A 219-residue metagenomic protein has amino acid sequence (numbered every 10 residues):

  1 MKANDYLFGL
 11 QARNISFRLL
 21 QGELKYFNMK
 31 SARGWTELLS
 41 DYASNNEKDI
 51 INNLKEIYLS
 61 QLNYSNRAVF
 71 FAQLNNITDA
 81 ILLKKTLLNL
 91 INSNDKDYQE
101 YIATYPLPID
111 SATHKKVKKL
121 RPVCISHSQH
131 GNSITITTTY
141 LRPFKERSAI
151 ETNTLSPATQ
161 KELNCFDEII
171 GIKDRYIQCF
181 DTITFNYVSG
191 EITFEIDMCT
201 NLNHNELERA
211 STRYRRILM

Functional and structural regions predicted by a protein language model:
M1-T182: Intrinsically disordered, low-complexity polar/charged tails and linkers
E162-M219: Acidic, serine/threonine- and glycine-rich low-complexity intrinsically disordered segments that serve as flexible
